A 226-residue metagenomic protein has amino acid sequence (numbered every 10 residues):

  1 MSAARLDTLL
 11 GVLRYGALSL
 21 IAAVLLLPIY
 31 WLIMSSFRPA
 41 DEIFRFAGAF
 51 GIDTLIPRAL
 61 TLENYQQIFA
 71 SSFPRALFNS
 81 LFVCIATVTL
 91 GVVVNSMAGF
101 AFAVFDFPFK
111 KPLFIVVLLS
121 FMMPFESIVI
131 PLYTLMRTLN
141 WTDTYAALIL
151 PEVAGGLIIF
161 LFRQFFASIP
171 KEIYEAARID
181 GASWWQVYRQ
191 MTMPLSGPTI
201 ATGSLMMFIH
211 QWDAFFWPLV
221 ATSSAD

Functional and structural regions predicted by a protein language model:
A4-L6, L10-D226: A structural signal for multi-pass alpha-helical bundles of membrane permease subunits that mediate small-molecule
